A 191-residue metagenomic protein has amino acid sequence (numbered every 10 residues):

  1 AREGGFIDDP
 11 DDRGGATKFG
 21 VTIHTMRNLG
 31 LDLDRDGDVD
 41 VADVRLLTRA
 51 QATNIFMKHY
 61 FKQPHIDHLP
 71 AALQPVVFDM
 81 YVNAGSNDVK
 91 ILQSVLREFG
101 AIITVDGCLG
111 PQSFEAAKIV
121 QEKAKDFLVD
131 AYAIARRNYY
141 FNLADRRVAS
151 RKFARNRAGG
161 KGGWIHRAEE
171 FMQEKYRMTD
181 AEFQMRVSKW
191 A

Functional and structural regions predicted by a protein language model:
A1-A191: Cell-wall polysaccharide-cleaving catalytic domain and substrate-binding groove, primarily in peptidoglycan/chitin
